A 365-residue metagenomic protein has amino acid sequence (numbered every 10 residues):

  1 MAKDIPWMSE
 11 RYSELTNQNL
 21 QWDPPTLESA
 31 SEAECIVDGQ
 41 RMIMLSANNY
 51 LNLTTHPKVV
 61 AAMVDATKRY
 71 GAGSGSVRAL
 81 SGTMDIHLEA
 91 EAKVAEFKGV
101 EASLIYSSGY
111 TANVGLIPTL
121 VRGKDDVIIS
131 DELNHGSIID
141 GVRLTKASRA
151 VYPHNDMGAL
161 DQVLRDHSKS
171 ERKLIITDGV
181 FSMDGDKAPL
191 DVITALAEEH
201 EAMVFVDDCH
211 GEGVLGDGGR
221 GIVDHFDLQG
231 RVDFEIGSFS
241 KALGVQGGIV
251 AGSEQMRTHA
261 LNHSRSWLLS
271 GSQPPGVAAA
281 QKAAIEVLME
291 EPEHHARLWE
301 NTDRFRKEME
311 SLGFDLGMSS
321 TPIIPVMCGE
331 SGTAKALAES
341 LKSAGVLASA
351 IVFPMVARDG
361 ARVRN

Functional and structural regions predicted by a protein language model:
D4-Y70, A202: N-terminal "arm"/small-domain region of PLP-dependent enzymes with the aminotransferase-like
V77-S81, E91-G115: Short loop-beta-helix segment that forms the pyridoxal 5′-phosphate
S108, I129-T145: Substrate-binding/gating loop at the entrance of the active-site cleft, primarily in PLP-dependent aminotransferase-like
L116-G136: Conserved PLP-anchoring active-site segment centered on the Schiff-base-forming lysine
A150-V206: Active-site phosphate-binding strand-loop segment of PLP-dependent enzymes
D224-H259: Active-site PLP attachment segment
S272-E291, R297, N301-D303, E310-S311: Structural motif of enzymes handling amino- and sulfur-group chemistry
A296-F305, E310-G345, F353-M355, D359-V363: Conserved PLP-binding catalytic core of the aspartate aminotransferase-like
